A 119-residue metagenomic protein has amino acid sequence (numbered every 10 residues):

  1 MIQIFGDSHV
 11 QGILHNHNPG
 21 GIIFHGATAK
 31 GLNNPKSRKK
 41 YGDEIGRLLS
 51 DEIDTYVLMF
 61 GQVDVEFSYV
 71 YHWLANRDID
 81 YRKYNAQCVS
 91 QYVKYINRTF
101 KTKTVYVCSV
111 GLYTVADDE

Functional and structural regions predicted by a protein language model:
M1-R38, E44-E52: Serine-esterase "nucleophile elbow" of acetyl-processing enzymes
G42-E119: Alpha-helical cap/lid subdomain in secreted, periplasmic, or secretory-pathway luminal O-acyl-processing enzymes
